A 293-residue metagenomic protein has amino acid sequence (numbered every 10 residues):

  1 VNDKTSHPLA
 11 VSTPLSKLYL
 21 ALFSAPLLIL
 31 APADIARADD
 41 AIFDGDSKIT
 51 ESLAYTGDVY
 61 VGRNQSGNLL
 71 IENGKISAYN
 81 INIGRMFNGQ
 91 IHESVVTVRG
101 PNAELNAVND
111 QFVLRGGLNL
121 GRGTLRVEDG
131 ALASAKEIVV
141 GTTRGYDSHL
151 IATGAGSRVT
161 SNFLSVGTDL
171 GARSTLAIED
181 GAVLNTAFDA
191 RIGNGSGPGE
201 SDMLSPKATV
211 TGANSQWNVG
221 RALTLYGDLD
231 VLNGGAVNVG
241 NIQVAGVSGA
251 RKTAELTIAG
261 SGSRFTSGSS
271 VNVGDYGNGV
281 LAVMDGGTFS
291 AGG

Functional and structural regions predicted by a protein language model:
V1-L15: N-terminal secretory signal peptides that target proteins for export/translocation
L15, Y19-L22, P26-G293: Beta-strand-rich extracellular passenger or scaffold domains
